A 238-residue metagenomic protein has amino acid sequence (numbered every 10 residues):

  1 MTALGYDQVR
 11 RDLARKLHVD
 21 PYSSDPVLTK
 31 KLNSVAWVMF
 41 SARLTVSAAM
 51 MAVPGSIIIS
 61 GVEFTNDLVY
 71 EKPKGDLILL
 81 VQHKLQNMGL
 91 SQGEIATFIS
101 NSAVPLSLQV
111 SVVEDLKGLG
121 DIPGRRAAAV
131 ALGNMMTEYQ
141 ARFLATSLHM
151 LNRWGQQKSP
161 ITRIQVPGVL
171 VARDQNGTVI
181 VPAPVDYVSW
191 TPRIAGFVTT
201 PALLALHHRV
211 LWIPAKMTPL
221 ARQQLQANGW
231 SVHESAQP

Functional and structural regions predicted by a protein language model:
M1, G5, V9-A14, I59-A96: Membrane-engaging insertion elements
M1, K30-N66: Membrane-inserting effector segments that mediate pore formation, membrane fusion, or transient membrane insertion
M1-S34: C-terminal low-complexity, largely alpha-helical membrane/lipid-association modules
K16-S23, V38, E71, N87 (+2 more regions): Surface-exposed polar/charged interaction patches
G61-L80, A103-V130, G177, A183-D186: Bilayer-penetrating membrane-interaction modules that drive fusion, pore formation, and translocation
Q86-G168: Acidic-basic catalytic patches of nuclease active cores, encompassing PD-(D/E)XK and other metal-cofactor nuclease
R142-A205, R209-I213: Conserved catalytic cores of phosphodiester-cleaving nucleases, focusing on short active-site segments
P214-P238: Domain-level recognition of nuclease-like catalytic cores that cleave nucleotide substrates
